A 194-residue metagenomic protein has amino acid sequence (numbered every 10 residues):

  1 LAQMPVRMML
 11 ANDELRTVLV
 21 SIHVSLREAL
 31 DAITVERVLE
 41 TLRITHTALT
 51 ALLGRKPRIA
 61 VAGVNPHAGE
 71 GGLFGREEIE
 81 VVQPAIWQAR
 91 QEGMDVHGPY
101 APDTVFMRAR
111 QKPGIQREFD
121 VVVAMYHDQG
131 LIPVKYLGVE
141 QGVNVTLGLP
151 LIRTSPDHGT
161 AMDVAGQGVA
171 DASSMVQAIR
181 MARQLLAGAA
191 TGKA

Functional and structural regions predicted by a protein language model:
L1-A194: Anion-binding alpha/beta catalytic cores of soluble intermediary-metabolism enzymes, centered on
